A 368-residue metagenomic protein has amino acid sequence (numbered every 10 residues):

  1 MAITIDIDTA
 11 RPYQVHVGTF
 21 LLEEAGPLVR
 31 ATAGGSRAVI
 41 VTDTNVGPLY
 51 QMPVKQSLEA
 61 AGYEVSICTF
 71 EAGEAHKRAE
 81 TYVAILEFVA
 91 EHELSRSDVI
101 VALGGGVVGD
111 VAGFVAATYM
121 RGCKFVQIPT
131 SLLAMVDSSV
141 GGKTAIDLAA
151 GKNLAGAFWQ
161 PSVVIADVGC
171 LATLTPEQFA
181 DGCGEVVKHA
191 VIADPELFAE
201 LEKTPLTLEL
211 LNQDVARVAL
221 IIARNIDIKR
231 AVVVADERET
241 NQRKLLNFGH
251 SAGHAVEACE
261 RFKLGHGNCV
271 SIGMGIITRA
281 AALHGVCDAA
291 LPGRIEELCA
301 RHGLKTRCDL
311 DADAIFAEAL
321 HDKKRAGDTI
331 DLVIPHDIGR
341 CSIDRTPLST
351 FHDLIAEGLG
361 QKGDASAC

Functional and structural regions predicted by a protein language model:
M1-V99: ATP/NTP phosphate-donor binding region
T32, E93-S95, T118-M120, D147-L148 (+6 more regions): Solvent-exposed alpha-helices and their adjacent loops that cap or buttress functional pockets in soluble metabolic
E91-L94, Q160-V163, G169-P176, G184-E196 (+9 more regions): Generic secondary-structure signature for well-ordered alpha-helical cores
V107-F114, M135-V136, A255: Short glycine/serine/threonine-rich phosphate/pyrophosphate-binding segments that cradle anionic phosphate groups
F114-T207: A glycine/threonine-rich phosphate-anchoring loop and its flanking beta-alpha core in nucleotide/phosphate-binding
G184-V187, V286-C368: C-terminal charged capping/lid subdomain of soluble metabolic enzymes
T204-A314: Active-site segments that bind and position negatively charged phosphate/pyrophosphate groups
